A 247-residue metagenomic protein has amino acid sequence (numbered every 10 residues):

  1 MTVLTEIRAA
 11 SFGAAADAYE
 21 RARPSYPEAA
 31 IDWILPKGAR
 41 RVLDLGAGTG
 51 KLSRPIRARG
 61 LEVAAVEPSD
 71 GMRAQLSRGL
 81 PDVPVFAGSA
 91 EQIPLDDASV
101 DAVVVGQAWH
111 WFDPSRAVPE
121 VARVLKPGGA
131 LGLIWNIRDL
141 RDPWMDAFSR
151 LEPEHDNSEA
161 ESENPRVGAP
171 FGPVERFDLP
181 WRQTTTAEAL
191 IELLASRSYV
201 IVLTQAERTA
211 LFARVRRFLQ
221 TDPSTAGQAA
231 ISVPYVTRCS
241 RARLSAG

Functional and structural regions predicted by a protein language model:
M1-G38: Conserved class I S-adenosyl-L-methionine
A39-R40, A98: Nucleotide donor/acceptor-binding cores
R41, T49-Q92: Class I SAM-dependent methyltransferase SAM/SAH-binding core
L45: Conserved beta-strand/loop positions that form the S-adenosyl-L-methionine
E91-A102: A short acidic, Gly/Pro-enriched loop at the edge of an enzyme's catalytic core that lines a small-molecule cofactor
D101-S115: A short SAM/SAH-binding and catalytic strip from SAM-dependent methyltransferases
R116-T185: Conserved catalytic/acceptor-binding region of the Class I
E163-G247: Conserved Class I S-adenosyl-L-methionine
